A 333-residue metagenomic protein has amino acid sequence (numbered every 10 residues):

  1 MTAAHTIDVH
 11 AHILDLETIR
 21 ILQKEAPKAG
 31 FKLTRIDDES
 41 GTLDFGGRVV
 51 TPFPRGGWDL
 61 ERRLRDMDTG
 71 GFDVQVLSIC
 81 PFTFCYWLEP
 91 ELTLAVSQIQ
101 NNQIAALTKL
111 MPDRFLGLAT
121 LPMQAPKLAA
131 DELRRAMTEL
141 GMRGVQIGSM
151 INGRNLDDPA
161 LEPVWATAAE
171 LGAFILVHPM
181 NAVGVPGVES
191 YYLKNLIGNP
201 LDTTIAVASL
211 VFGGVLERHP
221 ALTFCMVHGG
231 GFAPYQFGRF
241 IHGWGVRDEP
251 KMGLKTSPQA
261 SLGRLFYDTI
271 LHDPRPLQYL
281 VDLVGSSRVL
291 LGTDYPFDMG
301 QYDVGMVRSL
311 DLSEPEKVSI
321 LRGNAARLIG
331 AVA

Functional and structural regions predicted by a protein language model:
T2-V9, L16-V74, N102-L110, D131-R135 (+5 more regions): Mid-to-C-terminal alpha-helical segments outside catalytic/metal-binding sites
D15, L77, I175-V177, M226 (+1 more regions): Hydrophobic residues in well-ordered beta-strands that form the structural core
D15-L16, V145: Carbohydrate transferase catalytic cores enriched for Leloir-type hexosyltransferases
F45-R55, L64-L88, R114-P122, R143-I147: Divalent metal-dependent hydrolysis catalytic cores, especially in the metallo-beta-lactamase
R55-D59, V96-Q103, L128, L156 (+3 more regions): Soluble or luminal CAZymes and related metallo-dependent hydrolases
C80-L94, K127, S190-L193: Surface-exposed, active-site-proximal loop segments in enzymatic domains
T108, R135-R288: Catalytic pocket-lining loop regions of alpha/beta-barrel enzymes, especially the amidohydrolase/enolase/GH5 lineages
M123, P179-V183, Y295-F297: Short glycine-enriched loops at secondary-structure junctions
